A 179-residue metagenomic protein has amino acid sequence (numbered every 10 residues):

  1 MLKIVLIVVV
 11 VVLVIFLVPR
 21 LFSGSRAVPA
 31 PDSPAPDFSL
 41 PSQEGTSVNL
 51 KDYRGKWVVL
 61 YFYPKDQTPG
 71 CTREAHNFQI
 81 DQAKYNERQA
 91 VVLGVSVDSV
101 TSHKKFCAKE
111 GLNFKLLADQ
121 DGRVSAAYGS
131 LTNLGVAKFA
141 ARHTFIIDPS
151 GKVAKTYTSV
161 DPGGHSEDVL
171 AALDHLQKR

Functional and structural regions predicted by a protein language model:
M1-P41, R179: N-terminal targeting signals for export/organelle localization
P29, F38-V58: A short beta-strand-turn-helix
A35-P36, W57, A141-H143: Short loop/turn microsegments at loop-to-beta-strand junctions
L50-R73, F78: Short active-site neighborhood of thiol/selenol oxidoreductases, capturing the structured segment around
T72-L112, Q120-A126: Structural microenvironment flanking redox-active thiols in thiol-disulfide oxidoreductases
F139-R179: Thiol-/selenol-based redox modules, centered on thioredoxin-like and closely related oxidoreductase domains
